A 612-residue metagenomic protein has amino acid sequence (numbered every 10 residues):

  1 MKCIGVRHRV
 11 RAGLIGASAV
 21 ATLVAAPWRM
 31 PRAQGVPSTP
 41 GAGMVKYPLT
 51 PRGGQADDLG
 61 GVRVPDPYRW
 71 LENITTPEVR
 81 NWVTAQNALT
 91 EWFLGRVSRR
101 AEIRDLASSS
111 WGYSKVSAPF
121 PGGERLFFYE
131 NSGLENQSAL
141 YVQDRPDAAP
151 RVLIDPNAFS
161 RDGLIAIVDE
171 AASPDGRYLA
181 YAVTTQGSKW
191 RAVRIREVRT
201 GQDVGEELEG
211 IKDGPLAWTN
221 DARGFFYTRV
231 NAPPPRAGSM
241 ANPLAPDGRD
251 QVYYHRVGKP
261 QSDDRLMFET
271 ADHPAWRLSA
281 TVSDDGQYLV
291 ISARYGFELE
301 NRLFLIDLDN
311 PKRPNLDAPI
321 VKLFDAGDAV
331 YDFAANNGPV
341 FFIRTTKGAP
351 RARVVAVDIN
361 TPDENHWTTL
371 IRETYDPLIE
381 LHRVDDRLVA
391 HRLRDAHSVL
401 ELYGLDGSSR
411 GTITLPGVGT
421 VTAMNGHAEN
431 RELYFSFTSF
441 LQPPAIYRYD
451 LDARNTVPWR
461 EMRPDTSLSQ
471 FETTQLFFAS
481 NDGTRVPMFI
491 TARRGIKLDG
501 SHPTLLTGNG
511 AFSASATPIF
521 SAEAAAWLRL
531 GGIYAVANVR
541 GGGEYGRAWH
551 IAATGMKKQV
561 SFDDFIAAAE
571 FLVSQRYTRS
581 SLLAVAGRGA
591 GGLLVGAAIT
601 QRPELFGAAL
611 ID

Functional and structural regions predicted by a protein language model:
K2-A17: Bacterial N-terminal signal peptides that target proteins for export
G16, A25, R29-L405, S409-E432 (+3 more regions): Beta-propeller folds
N157-E170, A182-S188, R199-G205, Y449-N455 (+3 more regions): Cap/lid segment of the alpha/beta-hydrolase catalytic domain
R177, P503, G607: Conserved acidic residues
R194, A535, L610: Conserved Rossmann-like nucleotide-binding pocket used by diverse enzymes that bind dinucleotide cofactors
N242, A275-A280, L289-R294, R344 (+9 more regions): Hydrophobic alpha-helical scaffolding
E604-D612: A conserved short beta-strand
